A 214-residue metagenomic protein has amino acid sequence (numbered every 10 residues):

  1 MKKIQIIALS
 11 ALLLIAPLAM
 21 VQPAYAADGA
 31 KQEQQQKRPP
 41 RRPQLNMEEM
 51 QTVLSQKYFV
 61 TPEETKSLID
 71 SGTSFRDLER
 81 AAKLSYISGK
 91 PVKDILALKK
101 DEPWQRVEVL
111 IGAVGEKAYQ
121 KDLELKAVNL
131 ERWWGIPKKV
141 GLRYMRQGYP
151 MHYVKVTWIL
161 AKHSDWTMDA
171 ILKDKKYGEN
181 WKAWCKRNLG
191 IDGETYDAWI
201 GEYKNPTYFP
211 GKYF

Functional and structural regions predicted by a protein language model:
M1-A8: Bacterial N-terminal signal peptides that target proteins for export
K3, M20, A30-Q34: Intrinsically disordered, low-complexity regions enriched for glutamine and histidine
Q5, A24-A27: N-terminal cleavable signal peptides for secretion/export
S10-L13: Short, linear, compositionally biased motifs with a strong N-terminal bias
I15-A24: C-terminal segment of classical bacterial N-terminal signal peptides
A26-F214: General marker for long, soluble alpha-helical cores
